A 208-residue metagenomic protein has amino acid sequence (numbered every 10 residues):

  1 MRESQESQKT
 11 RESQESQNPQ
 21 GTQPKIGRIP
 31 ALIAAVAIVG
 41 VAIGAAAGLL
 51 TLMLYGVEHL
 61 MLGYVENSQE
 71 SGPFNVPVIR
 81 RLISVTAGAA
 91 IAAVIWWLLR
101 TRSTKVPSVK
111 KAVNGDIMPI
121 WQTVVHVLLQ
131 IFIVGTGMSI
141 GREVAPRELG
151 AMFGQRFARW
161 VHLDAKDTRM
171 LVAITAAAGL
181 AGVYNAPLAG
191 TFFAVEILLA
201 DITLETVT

Functional and structural regions predicted by a protein language model:
M1-T208: Alpha-helical transmembrane segments and immediately membrane-proximal extracytoplasmic
